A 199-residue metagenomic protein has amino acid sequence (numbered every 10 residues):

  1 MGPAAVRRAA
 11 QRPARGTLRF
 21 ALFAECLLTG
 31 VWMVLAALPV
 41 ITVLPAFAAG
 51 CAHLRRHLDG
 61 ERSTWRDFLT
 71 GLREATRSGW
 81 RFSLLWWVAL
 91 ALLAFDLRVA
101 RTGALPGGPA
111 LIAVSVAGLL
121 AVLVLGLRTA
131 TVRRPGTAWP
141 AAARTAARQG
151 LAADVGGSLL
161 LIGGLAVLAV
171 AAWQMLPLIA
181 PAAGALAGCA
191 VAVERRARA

Functional and structural regions predicted by a protein language model:
M1-A141, T145-A199: Hydrophobic alpha-helical membrane segments
